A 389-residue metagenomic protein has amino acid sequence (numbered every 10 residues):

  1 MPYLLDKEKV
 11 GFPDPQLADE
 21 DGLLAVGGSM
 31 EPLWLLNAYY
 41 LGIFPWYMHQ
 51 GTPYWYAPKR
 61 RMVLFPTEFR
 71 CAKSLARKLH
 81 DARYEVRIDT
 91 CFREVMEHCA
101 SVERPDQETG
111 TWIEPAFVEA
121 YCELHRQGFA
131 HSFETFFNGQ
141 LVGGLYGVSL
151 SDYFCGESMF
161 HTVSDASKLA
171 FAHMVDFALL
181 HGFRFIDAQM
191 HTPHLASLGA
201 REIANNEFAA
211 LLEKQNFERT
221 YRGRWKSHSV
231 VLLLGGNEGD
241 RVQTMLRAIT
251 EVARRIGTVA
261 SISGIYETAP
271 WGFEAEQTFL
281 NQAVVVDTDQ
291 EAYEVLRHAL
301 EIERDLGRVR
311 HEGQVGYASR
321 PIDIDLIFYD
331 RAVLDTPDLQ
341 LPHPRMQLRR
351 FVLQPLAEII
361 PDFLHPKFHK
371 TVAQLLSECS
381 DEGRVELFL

Functional and structural regions predicted by a protein language model:
M1-H228: N-acyltransferase acceptor-side catalytic subdomain
L4, P45, E202, I256-I262 (+2 more regions): Short secondary-structure junctions
G28, G236, V285-Q290, F328-R331: Short beta-strand-to-loop capping motifs
G42, S227-I256, S263-P270: N-terminal beta1-alpha1 ligand-phosphate binding loop
H49-G51, T111, S261-I265, G307-A318: A short, aromatic/hydrophobic, helix- or strand-capping loop or linear motif that either lines the entrance/gate
L195, N237, I262, D325 (+1 more regions): Residue-level signal for inorganic ion chemistry
S263-D289: Short, charge-patterned binding micro-sites
W271-T278, Y293-L296, E301-L389: Flexible, gly/pro- and Lys/Arg-enriched active-site loops
